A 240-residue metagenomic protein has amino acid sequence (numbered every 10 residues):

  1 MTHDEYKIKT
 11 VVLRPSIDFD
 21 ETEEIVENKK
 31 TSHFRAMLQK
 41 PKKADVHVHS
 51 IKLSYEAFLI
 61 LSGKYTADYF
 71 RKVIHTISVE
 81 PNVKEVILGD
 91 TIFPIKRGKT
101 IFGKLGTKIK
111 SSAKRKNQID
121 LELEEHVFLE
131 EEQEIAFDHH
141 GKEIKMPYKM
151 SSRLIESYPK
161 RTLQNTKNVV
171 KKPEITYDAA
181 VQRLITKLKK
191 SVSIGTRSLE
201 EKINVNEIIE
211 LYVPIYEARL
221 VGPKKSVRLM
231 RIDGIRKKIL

Functional and structural regions predicted by a protein language model:
M1-P223, V227: Charged, low-complexity helical/coil segments in non-catalytic cytosolic or luminal regions
